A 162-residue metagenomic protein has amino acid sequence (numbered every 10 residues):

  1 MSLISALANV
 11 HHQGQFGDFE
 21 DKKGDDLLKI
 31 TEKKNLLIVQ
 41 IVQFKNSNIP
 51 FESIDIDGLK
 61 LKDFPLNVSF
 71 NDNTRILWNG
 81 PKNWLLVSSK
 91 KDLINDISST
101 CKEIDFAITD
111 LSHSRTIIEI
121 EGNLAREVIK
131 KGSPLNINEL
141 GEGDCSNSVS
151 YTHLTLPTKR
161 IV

Functional and structural regions predicted by a protein language model:
M1-S69: Acidic, proline/glycine-enriched N-terminal capping motif
D21-L27, D63-T74, S99-D105, S148-L154: Short amphipathic beta-strand starts and helix->beta connectors
I30-S47, L111-G132: Short glycine-/aliphatic-rich beta-strand segments at the starts of folded cytosolic domains
N35-V39, D72-T74, P81-W84, F106 (+1 more regions): Short, surface-exposed beta-edge/turn micro-motifs
F51-S69, R126-Y151: Internal amphipathic helical hairpin motif
E52-L85, K91-C101: A glycine-rich, hydrophobic loop/mini-helix early in the fold
C101-S112, N136-L140: A common structural junction motif
H153, T158-V162: Single conserved hydrophobic/aromatic residue that forms the stacking wall/gate of nucleotide- or nucleobase-binding
